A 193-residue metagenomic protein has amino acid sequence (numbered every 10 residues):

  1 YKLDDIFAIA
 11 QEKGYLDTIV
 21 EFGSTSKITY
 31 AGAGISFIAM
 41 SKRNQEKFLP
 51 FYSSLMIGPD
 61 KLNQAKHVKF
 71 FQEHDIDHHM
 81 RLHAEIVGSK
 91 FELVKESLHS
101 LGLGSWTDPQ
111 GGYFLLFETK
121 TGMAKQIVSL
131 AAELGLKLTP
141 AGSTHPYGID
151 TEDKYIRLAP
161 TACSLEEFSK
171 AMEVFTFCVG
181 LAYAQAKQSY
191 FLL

Functional and structural regions predicted by a protein language model:
Y1-L193: PLP-dependent class I/II
